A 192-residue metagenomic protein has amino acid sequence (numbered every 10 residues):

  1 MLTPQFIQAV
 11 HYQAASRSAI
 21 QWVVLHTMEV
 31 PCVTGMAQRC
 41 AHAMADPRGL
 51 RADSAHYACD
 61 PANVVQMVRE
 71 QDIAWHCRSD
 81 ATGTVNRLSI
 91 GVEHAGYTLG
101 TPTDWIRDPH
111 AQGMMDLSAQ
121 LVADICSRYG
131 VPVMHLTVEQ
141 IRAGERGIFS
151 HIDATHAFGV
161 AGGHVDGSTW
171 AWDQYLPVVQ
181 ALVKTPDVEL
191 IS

Functional and structural regions predicted by a protein language model:
M1-N86: N-terminal catalytic cores of peptidoglycan-degrading enzymes
T3-F6, Q13-R17, Y97-S192: Basic/polar, cationic surfaces and motifs that engage anionic cell-wall and phosphate/carboxylate ligands
W22, S89-G91, G147-F149: Structural preference for beta-strand elements that scaffold enzyme active sites
E29, P61, H94-G96, I152: Short, small-residue-rich loop/turn micro-motifs
G83-A95: Short coil-to-beta-strand
